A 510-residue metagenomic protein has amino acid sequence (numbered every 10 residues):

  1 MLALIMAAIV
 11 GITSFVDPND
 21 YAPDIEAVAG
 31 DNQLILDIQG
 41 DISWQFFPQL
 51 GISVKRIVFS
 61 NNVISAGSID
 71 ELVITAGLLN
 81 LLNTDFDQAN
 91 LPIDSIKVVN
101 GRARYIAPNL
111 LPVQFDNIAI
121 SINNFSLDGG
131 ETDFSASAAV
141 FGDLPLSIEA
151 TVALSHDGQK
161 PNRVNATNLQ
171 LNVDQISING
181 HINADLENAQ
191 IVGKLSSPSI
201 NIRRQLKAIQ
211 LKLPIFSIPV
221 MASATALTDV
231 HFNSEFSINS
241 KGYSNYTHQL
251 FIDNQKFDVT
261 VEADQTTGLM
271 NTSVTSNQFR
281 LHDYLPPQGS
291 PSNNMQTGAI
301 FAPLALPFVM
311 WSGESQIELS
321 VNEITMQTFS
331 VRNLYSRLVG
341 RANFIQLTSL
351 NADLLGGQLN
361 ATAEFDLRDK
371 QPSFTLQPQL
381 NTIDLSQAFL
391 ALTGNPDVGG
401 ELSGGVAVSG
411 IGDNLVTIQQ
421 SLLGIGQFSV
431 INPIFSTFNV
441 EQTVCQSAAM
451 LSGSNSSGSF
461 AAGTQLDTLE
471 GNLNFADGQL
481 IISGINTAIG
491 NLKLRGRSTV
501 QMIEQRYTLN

Functional and structural regions predicted by a protein language model:
M1-L4: N-terminal Sec-pathway targeting helices
M6-I96, E235: Terminal hydrophobic membrane-targeting helix
G51-V63, S95-K97, R102, A119 (+8 more regions): Small-residue helix/turn framework positions
L78, L82-Q88, G298-P307, G412: A short, compositionally biased domain-edge/stem linker segment
N80-F86, R102-Q114, S436-V440: Short acidic, Gly/Pro-enriched loop/turn segments at secondary-structure junctions
K256-D258: Long, internal scaffold/assembly segments composed of regular secondary structure
Q288-P307, S454-S456: Intrinsically disordered, low-complexity segments enriched in small/polar residues
S330-R332: Extracytoplasmic assembly/pore-lining segments of large envelope/extracellular complexes
